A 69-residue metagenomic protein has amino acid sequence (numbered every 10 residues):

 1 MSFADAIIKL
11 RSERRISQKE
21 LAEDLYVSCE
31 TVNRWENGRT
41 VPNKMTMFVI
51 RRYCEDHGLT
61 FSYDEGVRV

Functional and structural regions predicted by a protein language model:
M1-E13, R51: A short, Lys/Arg-rich alpha-helix, primarily the initiator
M1-S2, Y63-V69: Short intrinsically disordered terminal tails
R15-N33: Short alpha-helical DNA-recognition segment
M45-Y63: DNA major-groove recognition helix of helix-turn-helix/homeodomain DNA-binding modules
